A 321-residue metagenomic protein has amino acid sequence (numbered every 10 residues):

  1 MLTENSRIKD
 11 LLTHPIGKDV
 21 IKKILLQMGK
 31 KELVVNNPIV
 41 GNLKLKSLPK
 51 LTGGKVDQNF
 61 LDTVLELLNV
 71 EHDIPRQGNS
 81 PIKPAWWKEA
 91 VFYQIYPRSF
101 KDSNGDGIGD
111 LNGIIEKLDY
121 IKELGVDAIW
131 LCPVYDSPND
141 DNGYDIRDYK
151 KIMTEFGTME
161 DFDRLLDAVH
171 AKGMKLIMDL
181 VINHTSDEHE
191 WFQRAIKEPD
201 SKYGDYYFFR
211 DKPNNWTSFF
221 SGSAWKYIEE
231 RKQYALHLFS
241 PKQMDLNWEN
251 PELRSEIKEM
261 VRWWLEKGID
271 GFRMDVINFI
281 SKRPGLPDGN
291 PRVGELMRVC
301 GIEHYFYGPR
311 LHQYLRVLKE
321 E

Functional and structural regions predicted by a protein language model:
M1-N104, I108, L124-D127, L131 (+1 more regions): Mature N-terminal, pre-catalytic/accessory segment of carbohydrate-active enzymes
Q77-R262, E266, F279-E321: Acidic/aromatic-lined carbohydrate-recognition and catalytic surfaces of CAZymes acting on diverse glycans
I129, F272-M274: Hydrophobic residues within beta-strands of alpha/beta enzymes
K267-G271: A glycine-centered loop/beta-turn motif at secondary-structure junctions
